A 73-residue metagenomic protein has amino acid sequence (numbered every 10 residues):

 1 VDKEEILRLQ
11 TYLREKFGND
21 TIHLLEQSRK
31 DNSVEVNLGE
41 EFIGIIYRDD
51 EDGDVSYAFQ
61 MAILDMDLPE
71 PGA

Functional and structural regions predicted by a protein language model:
V1-A73: Terminal leader/tail segments of proteins
